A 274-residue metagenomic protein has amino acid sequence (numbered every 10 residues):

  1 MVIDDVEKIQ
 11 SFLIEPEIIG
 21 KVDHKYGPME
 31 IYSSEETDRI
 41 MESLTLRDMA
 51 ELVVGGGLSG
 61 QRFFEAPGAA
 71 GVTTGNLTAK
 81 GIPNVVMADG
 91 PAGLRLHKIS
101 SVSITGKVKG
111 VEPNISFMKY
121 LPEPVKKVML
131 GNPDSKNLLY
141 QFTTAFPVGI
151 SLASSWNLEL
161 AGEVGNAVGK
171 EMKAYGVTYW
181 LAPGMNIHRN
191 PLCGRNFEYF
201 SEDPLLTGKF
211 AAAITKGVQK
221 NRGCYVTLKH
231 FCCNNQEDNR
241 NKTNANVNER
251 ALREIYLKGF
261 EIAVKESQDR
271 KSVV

Functional and structural regions predicted by a protein language model:
M1-V274: Glycoside hydrolase catalytic-domain context in secreted enzymes
